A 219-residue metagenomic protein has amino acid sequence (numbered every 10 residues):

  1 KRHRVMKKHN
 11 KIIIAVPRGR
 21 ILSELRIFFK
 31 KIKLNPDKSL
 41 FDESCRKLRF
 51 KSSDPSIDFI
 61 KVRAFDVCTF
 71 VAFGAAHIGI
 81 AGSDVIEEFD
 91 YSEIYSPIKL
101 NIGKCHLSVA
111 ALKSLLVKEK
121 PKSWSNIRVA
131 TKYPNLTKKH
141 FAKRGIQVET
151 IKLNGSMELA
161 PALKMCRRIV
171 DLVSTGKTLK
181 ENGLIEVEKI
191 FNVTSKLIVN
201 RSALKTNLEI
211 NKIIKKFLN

Functional and structural regions predicted by a protein language model:
K1-V5: Short, Lys/Arg-enriched N-terminal segments with co-localized hydrophobic residues within the first ~10-30 amino acids
M6-N219: Domain-level signature for soluble enzymes in the chorismate/prephenate branch of the shikimate pathway
